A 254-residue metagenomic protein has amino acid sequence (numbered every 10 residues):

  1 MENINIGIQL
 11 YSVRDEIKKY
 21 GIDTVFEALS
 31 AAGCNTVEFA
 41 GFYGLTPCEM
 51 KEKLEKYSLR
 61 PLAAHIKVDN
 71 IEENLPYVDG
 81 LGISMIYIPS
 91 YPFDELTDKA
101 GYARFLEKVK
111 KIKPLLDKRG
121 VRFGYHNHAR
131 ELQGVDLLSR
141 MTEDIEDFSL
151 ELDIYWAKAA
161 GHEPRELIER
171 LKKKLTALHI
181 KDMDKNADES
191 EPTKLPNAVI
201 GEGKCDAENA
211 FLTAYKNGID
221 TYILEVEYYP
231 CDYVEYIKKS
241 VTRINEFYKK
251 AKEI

Functional and structural regions predicted by a protein language model:
M1-S84, K173, K249-I254: N-terminal pre-domain/capping segments
I4-L10, V37-F39, L59-A64, I86-I88 (+4 more regions): Hydrophobic faces of well-ordered beta-strands that scaffold small-molecule active sites in alpha/beta enzyme cores
Q9-V13, A40-F42, I66-D69, Y91-F93 (+4 more regions): Active-site beta-loop-alpha junctions enriched in small/polar residues
N74-K108: Glycine/small-residue-rich loop that forms an oxyanion/phosphate-binding "nest" at active or ligand-binding sites
L116-K204: Acidic/histidine-rich catalytic cores of soluble enzymes
G203-Y215: A short, acidic, amphipathic alpha-helical segment used as a generic capping/interface helix at domain edges
I223-Y233: A short, acidic, flexible beta-alpha connecting loop/helix-capping segment that sits on the rim of active
D232-E253: C-terminal helical cap(s) of enzyme catalytic domains, especially alpha/beta-barrels
